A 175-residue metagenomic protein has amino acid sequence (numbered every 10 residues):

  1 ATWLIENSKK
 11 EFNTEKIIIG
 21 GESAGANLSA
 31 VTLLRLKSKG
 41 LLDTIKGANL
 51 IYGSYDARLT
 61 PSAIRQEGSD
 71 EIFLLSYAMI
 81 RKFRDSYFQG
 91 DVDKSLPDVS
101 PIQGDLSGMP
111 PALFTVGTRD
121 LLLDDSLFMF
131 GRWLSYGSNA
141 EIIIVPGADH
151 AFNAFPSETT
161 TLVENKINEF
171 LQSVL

Functional and structural regions predicted by a protein language model:
A1-L175: Alpha/beta-hydrolase superfamily serine-hydrolase fold, recognizing
